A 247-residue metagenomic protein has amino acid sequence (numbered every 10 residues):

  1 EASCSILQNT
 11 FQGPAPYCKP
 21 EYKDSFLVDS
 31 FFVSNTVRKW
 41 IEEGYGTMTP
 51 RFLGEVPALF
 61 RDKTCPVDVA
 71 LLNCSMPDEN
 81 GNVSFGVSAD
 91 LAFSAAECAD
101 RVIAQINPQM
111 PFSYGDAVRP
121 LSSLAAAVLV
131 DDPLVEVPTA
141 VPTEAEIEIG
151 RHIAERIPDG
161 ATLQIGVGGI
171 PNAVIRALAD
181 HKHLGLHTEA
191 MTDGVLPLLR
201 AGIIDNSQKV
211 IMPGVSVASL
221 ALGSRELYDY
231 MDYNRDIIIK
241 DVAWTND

Functional and structural regions predicted by a protein language model:
E1-D247: Conserved alpha/beta enzyme-core scaffold
